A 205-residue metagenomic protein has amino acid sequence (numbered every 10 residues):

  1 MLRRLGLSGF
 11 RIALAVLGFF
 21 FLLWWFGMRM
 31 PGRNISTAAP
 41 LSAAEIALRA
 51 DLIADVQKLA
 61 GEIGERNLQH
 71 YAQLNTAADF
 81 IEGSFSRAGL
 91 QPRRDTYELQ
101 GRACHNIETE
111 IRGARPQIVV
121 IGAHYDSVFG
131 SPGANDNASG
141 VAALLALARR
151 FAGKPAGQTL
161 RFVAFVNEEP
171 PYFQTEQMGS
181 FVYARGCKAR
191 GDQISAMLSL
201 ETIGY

Functional and structural regions predicted by a protein language model:
M1-L7: N-terminal Lys/Arg-rich, disordered targeting/topogenic segments
F10-G27: Hydrophobic membrane-insertion alpha-helices, especially the h-region of bacterial N-terminal signal peptides
F26-T76, D126: N-terminal capping segment at the start of a domain
A43, Q57-A114: A non-catalytic alpha/beta surface segment that caps or lines the substrate-entry region of metallo-dependent hydrolase
E45-L52, N67-A78, I118, G133-V141 (+1 more regions): Solvent-exposed, acidic/flexible segments
D51-A54, K58, T76-R87, P92 (+5 more regions): Extracytoplasmic/secreted proteins, especially bacterial periplasmic and envelope-associated proteins
K58, N106-E110, I118-H124, T159-F165 (+1 more regions): Soluble periplasmic/extracytoplasmic beta-strand elements of cell-envelope proteins
V128-Y205: Acidic/histidine-rich catalytic neighborhood of metal-dependent amide-processing enzymes
